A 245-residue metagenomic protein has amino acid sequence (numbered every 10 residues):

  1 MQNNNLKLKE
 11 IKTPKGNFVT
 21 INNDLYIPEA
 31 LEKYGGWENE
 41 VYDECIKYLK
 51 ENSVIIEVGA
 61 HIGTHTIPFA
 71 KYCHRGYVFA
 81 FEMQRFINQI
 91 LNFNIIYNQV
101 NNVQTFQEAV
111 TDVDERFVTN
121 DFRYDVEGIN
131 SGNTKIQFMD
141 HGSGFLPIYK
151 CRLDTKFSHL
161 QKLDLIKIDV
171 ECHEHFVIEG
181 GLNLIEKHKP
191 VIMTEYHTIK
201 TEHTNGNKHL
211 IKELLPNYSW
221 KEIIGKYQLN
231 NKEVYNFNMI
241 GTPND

Functional and structural regions predicted by a protein language model:
M1-D245: Phosphate/nucleotide-binding beta-alpha loop and adjacent structural elements of enzyme active sites
